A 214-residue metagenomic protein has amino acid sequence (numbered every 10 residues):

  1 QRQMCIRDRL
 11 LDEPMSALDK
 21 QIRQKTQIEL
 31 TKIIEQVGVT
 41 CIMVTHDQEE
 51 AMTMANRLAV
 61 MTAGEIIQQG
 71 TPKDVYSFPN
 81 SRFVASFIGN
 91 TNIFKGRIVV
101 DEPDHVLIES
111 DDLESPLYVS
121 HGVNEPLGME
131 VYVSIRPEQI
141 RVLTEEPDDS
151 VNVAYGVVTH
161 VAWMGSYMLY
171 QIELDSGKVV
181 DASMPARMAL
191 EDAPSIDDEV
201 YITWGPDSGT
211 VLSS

Functional and structural regions predicted by a protein language model:
Q1, T62-A63, S176, S208: Residue-level recognition of short loop/turn positions
Q1-R2, A193: A short glycine-leucine-enriched loop at secondary-structure breakpoints that most characteristically corresponds
Q3, R7-S86: ABC ATPase nucleotide-binding domains
T71, F83, K95-R97, Y155-V157: Residues located in well-ordered beta-strands
R82-A85, K95, I140-T144: Short helix-to-loop capping/linker segments positioned immediately adjacent to catalytic or ligand/cofactor-binding
F87-N90, R97: Elongated periplasmic alpha-helical coiled-coil
T91, V100-S214: Non-catalytic connector elements of ABC transporters
